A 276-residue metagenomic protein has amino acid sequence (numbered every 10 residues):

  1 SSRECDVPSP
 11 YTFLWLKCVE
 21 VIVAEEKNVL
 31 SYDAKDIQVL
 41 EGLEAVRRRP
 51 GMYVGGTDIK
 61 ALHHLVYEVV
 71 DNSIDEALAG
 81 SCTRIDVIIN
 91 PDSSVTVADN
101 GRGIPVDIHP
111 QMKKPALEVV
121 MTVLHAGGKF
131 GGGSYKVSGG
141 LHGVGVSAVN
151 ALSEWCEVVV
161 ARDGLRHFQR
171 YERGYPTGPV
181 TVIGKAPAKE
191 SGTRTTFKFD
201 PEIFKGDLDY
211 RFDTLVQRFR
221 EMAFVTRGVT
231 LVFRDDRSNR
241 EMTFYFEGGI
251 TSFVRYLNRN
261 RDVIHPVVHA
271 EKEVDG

Functional and structural regions predicted by a protein language model:
F13-Y67, E118-M121: Bergerat-fold GHKL ATPase/HATPase_c domain
I22-K35, S93-P110, A116, G127-Y256: GHKL-type ATPase core
A45-R48, M52, D75, A79 (+2 more regions): Conserved helix-loop functional segments at active or binding sites
D58, L62, V66, K113 (+1 more regions): Hydrophobic (often cysteine-bearing) scaffold residues that line and stabilize catalytic clefts of nucleotide/cofactor
K60-T83, G145-L152: Conserved ATP-binding N-box helix of the HATPase_c
T83-I89: A conserved short beta-strand within the histidine kinase catalytic ATPase domain
E271-G276: Short, intrinsically disordered, charge-balanced linker/junction segments flanking boundaries in proteins
